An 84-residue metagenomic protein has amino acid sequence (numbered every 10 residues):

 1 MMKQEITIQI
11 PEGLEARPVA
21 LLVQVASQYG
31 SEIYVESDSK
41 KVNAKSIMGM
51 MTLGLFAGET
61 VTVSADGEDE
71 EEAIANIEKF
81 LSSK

Functional and structural regions predicted by a protein language model:
M1-E5, T60-T62: Intrinsic-disorder/low-complexity, polar/charged segments enriched in Ser/Thr/Lys/Arg/Asp/Glu/Gln
K3-T7, A20, A26, N76 (+1 more regions): Generic alpha-helical hydrophobic packing signal
T7-A57: Compact, glycine-rich, soluble single-domain proteins
M51-K84: C-terminal structural segments of small proteins and small subunits
